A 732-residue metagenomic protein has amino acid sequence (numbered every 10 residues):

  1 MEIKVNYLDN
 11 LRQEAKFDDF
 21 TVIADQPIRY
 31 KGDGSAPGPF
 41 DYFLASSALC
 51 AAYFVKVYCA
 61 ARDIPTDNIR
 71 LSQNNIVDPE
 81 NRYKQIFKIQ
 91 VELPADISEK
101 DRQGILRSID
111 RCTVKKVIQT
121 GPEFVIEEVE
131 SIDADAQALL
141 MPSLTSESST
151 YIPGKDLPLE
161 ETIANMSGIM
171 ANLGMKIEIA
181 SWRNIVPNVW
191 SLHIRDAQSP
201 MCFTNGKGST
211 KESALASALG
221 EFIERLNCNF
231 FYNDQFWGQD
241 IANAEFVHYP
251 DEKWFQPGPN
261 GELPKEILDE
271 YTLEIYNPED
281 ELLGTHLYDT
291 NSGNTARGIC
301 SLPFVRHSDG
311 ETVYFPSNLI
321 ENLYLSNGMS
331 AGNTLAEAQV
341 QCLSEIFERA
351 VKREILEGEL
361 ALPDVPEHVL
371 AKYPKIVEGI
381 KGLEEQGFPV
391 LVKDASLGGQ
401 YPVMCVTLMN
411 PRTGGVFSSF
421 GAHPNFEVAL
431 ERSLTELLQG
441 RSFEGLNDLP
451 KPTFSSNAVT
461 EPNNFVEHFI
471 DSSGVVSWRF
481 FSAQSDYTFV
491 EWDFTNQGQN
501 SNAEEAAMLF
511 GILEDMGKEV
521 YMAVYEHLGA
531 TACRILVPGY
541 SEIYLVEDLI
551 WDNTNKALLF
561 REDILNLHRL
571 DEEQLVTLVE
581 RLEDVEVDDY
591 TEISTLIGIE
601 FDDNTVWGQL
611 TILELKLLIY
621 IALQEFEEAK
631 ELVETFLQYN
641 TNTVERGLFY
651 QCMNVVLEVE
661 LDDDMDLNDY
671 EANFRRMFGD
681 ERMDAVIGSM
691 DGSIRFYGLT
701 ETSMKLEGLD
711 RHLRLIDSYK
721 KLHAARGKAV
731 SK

Functional and structural regions predicted by a protein language model:
M1-A45, V55-L140: Extended beta-strand/beta-hairpin segments
D18-A24, P37-G38, Y53-F54, I163-M166 (+2 more regions): Short acidic/polar alpha-helix capping motifs at helix-coil junctions
S47-A51: Alpha-helical metal-binding/catalytic segments enriched in His/Glu/Asp
A136-K732: Helix-biased "structured C-terminal domain" signature
